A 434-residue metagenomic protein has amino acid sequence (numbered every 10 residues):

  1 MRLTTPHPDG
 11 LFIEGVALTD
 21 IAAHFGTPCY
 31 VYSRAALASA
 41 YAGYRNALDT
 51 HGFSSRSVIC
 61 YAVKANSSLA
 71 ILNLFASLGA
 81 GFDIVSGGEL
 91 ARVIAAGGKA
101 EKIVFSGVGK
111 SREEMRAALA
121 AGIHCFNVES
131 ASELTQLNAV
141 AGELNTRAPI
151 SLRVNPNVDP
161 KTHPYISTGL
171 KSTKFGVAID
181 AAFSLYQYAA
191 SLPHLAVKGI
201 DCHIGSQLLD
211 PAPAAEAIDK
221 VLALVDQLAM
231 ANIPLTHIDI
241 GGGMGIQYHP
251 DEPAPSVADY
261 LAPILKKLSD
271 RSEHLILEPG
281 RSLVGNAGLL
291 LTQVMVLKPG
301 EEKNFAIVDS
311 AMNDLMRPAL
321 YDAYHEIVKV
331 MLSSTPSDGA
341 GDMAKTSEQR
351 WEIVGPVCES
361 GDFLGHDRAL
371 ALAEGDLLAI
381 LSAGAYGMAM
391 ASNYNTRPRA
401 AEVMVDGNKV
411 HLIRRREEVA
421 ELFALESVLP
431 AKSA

Functional and structural regions predicted by a protein language model:
M1-A148, Q187, L192-A196, A223-D226 (+3 more regions): A charged N-terminal "starter" segment
A17, S33-A36, A40, Y44 (+20 more regions): General structural feature for long, well-ordered alpha-helical segments within catalytic domains of soluble enzymes
A62, P149-N155, D201-H203, D239-G241 (+2 more regions): Short beta-strand segments
S67-A70, A91-R92, S111, D159-P160 (+6 more regions): Flexible loop/turn segments at secondary-structure boundaries
I71-L72, A95-A96, M115-A120, L137-V140 (+6 more regions): Short acidic, glycine/serine/threonine-rich loops at helix termini
D83-I84, N127, S151, D201 (+2 more regions): Conserved beta-strand positions in the central sheet of alpha/beta enzyme cores
P156-K298, L364, N395-R397, D406: Active-site loop/helix belt of alpha/beta enzymes
P263, S272-A434: Charged (often Lys/Glu-rich) extended helix/loop segments that serve as interaction or gating elements
